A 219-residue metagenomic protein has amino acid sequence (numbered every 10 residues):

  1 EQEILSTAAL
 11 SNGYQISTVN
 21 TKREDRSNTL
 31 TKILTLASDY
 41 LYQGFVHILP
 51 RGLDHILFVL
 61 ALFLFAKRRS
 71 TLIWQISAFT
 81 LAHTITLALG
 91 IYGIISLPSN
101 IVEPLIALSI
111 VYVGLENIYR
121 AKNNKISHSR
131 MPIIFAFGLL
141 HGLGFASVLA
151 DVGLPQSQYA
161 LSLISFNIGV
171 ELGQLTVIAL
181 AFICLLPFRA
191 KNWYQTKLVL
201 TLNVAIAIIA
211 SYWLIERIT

Functional and structural regions predicted by a protein language model:
E1-L53, I126: Histidine-/acidic- and/or cysteine-rich, low-complexity loops and terminal segments associated with membrane
Q43, H47-T219: Hydrophobic alpha-helical transmembrane segments in multi-pass membrane proteins
